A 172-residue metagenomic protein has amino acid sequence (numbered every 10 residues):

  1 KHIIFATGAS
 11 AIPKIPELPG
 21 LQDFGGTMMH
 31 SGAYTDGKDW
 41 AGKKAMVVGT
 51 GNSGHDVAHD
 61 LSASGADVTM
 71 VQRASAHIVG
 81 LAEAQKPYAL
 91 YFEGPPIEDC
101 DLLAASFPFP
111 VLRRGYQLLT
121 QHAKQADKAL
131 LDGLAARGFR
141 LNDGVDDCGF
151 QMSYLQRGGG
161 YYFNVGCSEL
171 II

Functional and structural regions predicted by a protein language model:
K1: Conserved redox-cofactor binding core of oxidoreductases
F5-S64, V68: Glycine-rich dinucleotide-binding loop and its adjacent helix/turn
H55-I172: Dinucleotide-binding/catalytic capping subdomain of oxidoreductase cores
